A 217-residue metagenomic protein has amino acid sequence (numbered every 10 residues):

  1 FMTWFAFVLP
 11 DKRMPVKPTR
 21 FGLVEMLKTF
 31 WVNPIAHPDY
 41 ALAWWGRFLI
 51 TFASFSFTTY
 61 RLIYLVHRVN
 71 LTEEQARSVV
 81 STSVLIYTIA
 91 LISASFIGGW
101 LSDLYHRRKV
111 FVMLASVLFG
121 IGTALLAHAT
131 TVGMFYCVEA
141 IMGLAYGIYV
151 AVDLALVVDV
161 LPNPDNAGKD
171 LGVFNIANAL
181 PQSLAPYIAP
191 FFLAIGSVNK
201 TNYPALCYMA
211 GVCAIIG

Functional and structural regions predicted by a protein language model:
F1, A189-C213: A membrane-interface helix-boundary motif in multi-pass transporters
F1-P15: C-terminal membrane-cytosol helix-exit motif in multi-pass small-molecule transporters
D11-W45: Juxtamembrane intracellular "pre-TM" segments in multi-pass secondary transporters
T59-S78: Short amphipathic helix-loop junctions that connect adjacent transmembrane helices in Major Facilitator Superfamily/SLC
R77, P164-F174: Loop-to-transmembrane helix entry/capping segments in MFS-fold secondary transporters and related SLC/MFSD carriers
S93-R107, L193: Helix-to-loop junctions at the C-terminal end of transmembrane segments in multipass secondary transporters
V110-L125: Structural signature of the two symmetry-related core transmembrane helices
Y149-P162: Intracellular juxtamembrane helix-capping segments at the cytosolic ends of symmetry-related transmembrane helices
